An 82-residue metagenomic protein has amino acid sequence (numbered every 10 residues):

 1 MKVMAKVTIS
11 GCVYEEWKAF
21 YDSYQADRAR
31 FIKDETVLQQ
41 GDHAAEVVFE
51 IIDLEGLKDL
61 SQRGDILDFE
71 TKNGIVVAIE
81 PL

Functional and structural regions predicted by a protein language model:
M1-F69, N73-L82: Short S/T/G/P-rich N-terminal loop/turn motif that feeds into the first structured element of a domain
